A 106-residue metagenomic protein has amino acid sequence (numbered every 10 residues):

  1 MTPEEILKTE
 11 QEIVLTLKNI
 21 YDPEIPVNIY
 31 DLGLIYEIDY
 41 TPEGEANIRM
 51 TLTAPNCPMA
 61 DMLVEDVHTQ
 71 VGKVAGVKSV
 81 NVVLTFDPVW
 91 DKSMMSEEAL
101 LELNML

Functional and structural regions predicted by a protein language model:
M1-L106: Domain-level signature for proteins that mediate thiol-based redox and metal-cofactor handling
